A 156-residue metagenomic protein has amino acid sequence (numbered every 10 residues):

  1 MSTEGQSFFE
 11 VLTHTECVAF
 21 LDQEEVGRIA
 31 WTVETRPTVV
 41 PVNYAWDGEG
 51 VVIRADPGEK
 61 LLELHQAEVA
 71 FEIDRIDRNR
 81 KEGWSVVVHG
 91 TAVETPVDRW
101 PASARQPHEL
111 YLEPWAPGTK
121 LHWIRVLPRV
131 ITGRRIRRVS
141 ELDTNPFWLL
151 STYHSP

Functional and structural regions predicted by a protein language model:
M1-E4, A45-W46: Short, basic, glycine/proline-bearing loop/turn elements
T3-R28: Short, basic/aromatic recognition patches
Q6-F8, A70, R75-P156: Charged, gly/pro-rich active-site loop segments
L12-H14, V52-A55, E109: Charged, amphipathic alpha-helical segments
C17, E25, E49, A67 (+2 more regions): A generic secondary-structure signal marking the coil-to-beta-strand transition
E24-D56: Short beta-strand segments
T35, E59-L61, S140-E141: Short, surface-exposed beta-strand-loop junctions and turns on beta-sheet-rich folds
N43-N79: A short mixed-secondary-structure module that forms the rim of ligand-binding clefts
